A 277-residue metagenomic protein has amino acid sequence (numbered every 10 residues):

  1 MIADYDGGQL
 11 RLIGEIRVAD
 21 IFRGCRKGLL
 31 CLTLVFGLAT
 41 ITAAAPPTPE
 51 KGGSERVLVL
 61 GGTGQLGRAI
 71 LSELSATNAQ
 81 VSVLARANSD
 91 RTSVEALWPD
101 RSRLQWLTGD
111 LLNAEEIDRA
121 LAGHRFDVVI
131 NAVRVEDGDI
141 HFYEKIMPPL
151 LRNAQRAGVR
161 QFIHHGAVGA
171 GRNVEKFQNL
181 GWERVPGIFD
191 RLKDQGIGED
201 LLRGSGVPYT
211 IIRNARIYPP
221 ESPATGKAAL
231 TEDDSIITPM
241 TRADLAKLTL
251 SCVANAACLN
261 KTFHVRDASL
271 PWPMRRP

Functional and structural regions predicted by a protein language model:
I16-L30: Bacterial N-terminal signal peptides that target proteins for export
L29-A39: Bacterial N-terminal signal peptides
A44-G52: A short, basic/flexible loop-to-alpha-helix module at the beginning of a structural domain
L58, A69, S89-R156: NAD(P)H-binding glycine-rich loop region in Rossmannoid oxidoreductase-like domains and their noncatalytic homologs
L58-A76: N-terminal Rossmann NAD(P)H-binding glycine-rich loop of SDR-like oxidoreductase domains
G62, I217-S222, G226-P277: Active-site-lining helix/loop region of Rossmann-like oxidoreductase modules
A69, L84, E136, H141-K193 (+2 more regions): Conserved Rossmann-fold NAD(P)-dependent oxidoreductase catalytic core, especially the SDR/UDP-sugar
Q80-R86: Conserved glycine-rich Rossmann-like NAD(P)H-binding loop of the short-chain dehydrogenase/reductase
